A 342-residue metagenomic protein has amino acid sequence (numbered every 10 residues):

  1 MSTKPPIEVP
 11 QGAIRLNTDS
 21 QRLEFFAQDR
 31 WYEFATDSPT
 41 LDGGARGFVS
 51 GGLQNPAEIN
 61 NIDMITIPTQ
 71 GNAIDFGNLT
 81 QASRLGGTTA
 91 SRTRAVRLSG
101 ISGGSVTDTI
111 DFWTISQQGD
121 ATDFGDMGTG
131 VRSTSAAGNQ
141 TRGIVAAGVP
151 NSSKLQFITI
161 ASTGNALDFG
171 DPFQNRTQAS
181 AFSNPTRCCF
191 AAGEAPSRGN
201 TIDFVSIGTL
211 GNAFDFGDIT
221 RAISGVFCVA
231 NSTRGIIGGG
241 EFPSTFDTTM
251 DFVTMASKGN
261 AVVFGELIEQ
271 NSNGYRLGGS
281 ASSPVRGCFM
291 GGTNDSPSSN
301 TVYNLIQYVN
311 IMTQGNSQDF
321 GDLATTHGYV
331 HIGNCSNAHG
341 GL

Functional and structural regions predicted by a protein language model:
M1-L342: Polar, enzyme-active/binding microenvironments
